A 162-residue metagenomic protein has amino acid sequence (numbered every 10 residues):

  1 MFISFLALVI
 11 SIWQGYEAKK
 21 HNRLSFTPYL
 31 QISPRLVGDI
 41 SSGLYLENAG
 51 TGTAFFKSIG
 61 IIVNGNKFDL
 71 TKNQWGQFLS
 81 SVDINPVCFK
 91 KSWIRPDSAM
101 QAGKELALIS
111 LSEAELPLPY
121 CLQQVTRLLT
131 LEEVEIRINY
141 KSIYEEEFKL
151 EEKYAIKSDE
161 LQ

Functional and structural regions predicted by a protein language model:
M1-S11: Hydrophobic membrane-insertion alpha-helices, especially the h-region of bacterial N-terminal signal peptides
W13-Q162: Amphipathic alpha-helical "stem/stalk" segments
